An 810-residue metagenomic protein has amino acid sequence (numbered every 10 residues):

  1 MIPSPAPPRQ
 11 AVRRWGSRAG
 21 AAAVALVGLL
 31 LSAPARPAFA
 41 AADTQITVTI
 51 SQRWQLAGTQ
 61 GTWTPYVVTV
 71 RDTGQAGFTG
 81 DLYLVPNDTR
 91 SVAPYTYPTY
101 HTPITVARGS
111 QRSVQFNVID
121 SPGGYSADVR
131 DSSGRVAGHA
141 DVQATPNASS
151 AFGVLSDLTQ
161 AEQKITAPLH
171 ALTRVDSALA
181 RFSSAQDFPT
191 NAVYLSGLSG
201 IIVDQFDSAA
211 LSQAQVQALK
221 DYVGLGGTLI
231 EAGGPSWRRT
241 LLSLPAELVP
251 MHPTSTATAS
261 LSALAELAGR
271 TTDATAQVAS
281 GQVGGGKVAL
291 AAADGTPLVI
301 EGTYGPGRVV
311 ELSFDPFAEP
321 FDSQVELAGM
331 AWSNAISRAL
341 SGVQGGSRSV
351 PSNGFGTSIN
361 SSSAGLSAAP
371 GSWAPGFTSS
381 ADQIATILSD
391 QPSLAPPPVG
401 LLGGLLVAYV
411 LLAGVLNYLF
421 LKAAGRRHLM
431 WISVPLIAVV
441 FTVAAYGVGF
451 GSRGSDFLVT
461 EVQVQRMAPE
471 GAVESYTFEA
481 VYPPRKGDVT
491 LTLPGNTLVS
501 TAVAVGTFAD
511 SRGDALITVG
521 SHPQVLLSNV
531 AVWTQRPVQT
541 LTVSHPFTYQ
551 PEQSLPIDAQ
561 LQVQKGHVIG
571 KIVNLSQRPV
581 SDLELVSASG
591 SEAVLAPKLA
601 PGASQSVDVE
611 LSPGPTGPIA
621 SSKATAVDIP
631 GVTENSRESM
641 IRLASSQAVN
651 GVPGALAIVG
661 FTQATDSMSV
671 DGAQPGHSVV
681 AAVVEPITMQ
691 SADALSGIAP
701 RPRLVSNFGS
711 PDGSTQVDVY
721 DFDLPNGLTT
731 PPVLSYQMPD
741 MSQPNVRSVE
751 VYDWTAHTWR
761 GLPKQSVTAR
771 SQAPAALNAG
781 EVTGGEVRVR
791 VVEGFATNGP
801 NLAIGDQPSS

Functional and structural regions predicted by a protein language model:
S4-A23: Bacterial N-terminal signal peptides that target proteins for export
L29-P37: C-terminal segment of classical bacterial N-terminal signal peptides
A41-R90, H101-R112, N117, S121-G123 (+9 more regions): Extracellular ligand-binding/catalytic regions of CAZymes and related secreted enzymes and adhesion modules
T62, D120-D207, G233-R239, L248-M251 (+3 more regions): Aromatic-Pro/Gly-enriched surface loop or interdomain linker that acts as a lid/target-recognition segment
P65-R71, I569-L575, Q737: Short edge beta-strand/loop segments characteristic of extracellular beta-sandwich folds
N87, V92, P98, T102 (+6 more regions): Helical hinge/lid and interdomain linker segments adjacent to catalytic or ligand-binding clefts that mediate domain
D176-S177, V193, V203-P297, F321-S333: A glycine-rich, often tryptophan-bearing local segment used as a flexible ligand/cofactor-contacting loop or short
A480-D628: Soluble catalytic regions of membrane-associated enzymes that act on cell-envelope and secretory-pathway components
